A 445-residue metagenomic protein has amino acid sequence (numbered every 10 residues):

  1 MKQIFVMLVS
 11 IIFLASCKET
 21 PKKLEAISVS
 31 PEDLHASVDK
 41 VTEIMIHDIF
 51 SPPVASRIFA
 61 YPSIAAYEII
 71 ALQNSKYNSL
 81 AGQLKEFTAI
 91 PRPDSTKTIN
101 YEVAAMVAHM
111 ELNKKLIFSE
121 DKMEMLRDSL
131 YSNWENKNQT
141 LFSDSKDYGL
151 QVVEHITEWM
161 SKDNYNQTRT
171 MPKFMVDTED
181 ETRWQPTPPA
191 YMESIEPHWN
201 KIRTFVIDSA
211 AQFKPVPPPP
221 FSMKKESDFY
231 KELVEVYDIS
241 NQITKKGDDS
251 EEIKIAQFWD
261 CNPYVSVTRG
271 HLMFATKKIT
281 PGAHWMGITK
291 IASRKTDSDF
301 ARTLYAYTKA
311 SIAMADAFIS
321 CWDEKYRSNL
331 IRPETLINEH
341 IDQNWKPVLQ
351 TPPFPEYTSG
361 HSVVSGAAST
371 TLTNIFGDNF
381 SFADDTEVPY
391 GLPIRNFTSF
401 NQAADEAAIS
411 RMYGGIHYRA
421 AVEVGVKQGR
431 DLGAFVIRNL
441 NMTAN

Functional and structural regions predicted by a protein language model:
K2-M7: Sec-dependent signal peptide recognition, specifically the positively charged N-region followed immediately by
F13-S16: C-terminal motif of bacterial Sec signal peptides marking the signal peptidase cleavage site
K18-N445: Acidic/polar surface patches and capping/hinge elements
